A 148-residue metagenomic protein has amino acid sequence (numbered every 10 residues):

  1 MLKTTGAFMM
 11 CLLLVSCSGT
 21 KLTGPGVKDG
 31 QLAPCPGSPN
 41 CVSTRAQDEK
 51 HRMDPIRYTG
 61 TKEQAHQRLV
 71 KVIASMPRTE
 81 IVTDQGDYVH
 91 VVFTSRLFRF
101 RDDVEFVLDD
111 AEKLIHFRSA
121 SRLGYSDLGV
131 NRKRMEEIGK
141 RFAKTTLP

Functional and structural regions predicted by a protein language model:
M1-G6: Bacterial N-terminal signal peptides that target proteins for export
F8-C11: Classic N-terminal secretory signal peptides
L13-S16: C-terminal motif of bacterial Sec signal peptides marking the signal peptidase cleavage site
S18-P148: Ser/Thr-rich, low-complexity intrinsically disordered terminal regions
